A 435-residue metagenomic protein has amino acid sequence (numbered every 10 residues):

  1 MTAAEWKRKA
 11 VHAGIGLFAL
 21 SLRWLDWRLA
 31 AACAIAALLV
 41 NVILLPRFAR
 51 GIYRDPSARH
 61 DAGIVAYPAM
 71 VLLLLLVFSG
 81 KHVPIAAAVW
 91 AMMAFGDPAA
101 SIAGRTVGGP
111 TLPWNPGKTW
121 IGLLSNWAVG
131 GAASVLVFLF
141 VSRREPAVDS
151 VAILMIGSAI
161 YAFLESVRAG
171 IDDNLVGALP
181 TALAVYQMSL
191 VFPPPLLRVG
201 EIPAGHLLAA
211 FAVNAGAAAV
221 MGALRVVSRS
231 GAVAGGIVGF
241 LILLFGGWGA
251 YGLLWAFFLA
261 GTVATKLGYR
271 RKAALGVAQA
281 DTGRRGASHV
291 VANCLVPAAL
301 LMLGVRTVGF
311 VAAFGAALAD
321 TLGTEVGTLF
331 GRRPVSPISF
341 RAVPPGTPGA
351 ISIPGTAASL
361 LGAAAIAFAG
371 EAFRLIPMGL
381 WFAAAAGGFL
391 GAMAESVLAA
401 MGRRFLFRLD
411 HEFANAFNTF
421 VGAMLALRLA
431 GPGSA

Functional and structural regions predicted by a protein language model:
M1-W114, T119, L123-G323, G327-A435: Hydrophobic alpha-helical transmembrane segments
